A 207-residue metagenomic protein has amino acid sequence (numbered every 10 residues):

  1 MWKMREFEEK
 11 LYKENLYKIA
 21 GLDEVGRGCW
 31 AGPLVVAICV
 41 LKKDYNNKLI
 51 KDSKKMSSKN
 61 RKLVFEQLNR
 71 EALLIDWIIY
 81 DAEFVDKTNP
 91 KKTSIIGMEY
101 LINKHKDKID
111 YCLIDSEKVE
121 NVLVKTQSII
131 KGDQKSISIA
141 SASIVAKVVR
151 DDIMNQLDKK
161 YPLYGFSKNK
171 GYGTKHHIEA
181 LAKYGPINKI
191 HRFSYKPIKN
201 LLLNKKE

Functional and structural regions predicted by a protein language model:
M1-E207: RNase H-like, Mg2+-dependent phosphodiesterase core, and more generally RNA phosphate-backbone-engaging helix-loop
